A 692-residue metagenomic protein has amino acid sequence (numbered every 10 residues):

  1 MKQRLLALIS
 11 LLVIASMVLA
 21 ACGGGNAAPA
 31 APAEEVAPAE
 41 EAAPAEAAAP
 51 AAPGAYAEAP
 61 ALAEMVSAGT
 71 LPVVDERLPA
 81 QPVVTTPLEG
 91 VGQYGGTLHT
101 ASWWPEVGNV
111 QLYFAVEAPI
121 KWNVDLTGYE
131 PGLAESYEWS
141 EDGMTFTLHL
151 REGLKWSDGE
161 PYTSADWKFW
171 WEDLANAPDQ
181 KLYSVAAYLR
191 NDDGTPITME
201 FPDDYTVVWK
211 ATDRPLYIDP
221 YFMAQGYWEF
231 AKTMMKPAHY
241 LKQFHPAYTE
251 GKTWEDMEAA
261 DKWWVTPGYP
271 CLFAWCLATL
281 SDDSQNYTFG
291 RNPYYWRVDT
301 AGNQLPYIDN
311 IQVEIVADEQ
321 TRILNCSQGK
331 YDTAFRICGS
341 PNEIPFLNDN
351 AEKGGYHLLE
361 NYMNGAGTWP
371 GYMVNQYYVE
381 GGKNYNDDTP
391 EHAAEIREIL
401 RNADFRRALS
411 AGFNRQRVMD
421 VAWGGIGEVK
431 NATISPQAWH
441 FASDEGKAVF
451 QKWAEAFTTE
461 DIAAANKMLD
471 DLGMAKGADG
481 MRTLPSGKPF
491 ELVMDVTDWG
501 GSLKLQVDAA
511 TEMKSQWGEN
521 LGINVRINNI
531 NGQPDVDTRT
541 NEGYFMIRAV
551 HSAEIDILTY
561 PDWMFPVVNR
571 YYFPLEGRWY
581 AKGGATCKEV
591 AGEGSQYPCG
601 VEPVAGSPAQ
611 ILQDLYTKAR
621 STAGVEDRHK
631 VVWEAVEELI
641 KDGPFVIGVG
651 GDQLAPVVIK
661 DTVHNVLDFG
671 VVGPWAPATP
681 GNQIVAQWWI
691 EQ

Functional and structural regions predicted by a protein language model:
M1-I9: Bacterial N-terminal signal peptides that target proteins for export
L5, I14, A21-A52, E64 (+12 more regions): Extracytoplasmic/periplasmic ligand-capture domains
A61: Conformational-control "hinges and anchors"
E64-S67, P72-E141, P270: N-terminal lobe/hinge region of extracytoplasmic solute-binding protein
E89-Y113, L133, I218-W228, K383-T389 (+3 more regions): A structural "hinge/loop" feature
H99, L112-P119, M223-Y227, Y248-P270 (+2 more regions): Edge beta-strand plus adjacent loop/short-helix module at the start of the mature soluble/periplasmic domain
A186-M257, G648, K660: Surface-exposed binding/hinge segments that line and control ligand-binding clefts or catalytic entry sites
V632, G650-I659: Middle-to-C-terminal accessory/interaction subdomains
